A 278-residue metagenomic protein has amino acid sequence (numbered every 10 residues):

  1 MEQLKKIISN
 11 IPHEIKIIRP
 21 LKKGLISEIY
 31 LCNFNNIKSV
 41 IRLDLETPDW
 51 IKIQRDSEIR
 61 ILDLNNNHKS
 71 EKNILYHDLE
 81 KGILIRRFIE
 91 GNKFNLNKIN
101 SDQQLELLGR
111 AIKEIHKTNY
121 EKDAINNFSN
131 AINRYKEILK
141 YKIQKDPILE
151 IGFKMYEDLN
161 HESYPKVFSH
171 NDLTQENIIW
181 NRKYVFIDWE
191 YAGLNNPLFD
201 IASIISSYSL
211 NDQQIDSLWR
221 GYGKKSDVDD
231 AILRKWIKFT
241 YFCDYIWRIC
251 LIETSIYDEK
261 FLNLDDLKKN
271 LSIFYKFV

Functional and structural regions predicted by a protein language model:
M1-P12, T118-N171, Q175, D265-Y275: An alpha-helical support segment within catalytic cores of ATP-dependent transferases
P12-P20: Conserved N-terminal boundary motif of the eukaryotic protein kinase catalytic domain
R19-I125: ATP-binding pocket architecture of kinase catalytic cores
E28-N33, V40-I41, Y156-F199, Q213: Active-site acidic catalytic loop and adjacent metal/ATP-binding pocket of ATP-dependent phosphoryl transfer enzymes
E58-I59, D102-Q103, V185, A202-I205 (+1 more regions): Glycine-rich, phosphate-binding/catalytic loops in enzymes
K69, I112, H116-Y120, L159-N160 (+4 more regions): A general structural signal marking secondary-structure boundaries and capping sites
L198-S226, K238-I256, K269: Active-site activation/catalytic loop segments of kinase-like enzymes and analogous catalytic loops in related
D258-D265: Short, charged, amphipathic alpha-helical segments
